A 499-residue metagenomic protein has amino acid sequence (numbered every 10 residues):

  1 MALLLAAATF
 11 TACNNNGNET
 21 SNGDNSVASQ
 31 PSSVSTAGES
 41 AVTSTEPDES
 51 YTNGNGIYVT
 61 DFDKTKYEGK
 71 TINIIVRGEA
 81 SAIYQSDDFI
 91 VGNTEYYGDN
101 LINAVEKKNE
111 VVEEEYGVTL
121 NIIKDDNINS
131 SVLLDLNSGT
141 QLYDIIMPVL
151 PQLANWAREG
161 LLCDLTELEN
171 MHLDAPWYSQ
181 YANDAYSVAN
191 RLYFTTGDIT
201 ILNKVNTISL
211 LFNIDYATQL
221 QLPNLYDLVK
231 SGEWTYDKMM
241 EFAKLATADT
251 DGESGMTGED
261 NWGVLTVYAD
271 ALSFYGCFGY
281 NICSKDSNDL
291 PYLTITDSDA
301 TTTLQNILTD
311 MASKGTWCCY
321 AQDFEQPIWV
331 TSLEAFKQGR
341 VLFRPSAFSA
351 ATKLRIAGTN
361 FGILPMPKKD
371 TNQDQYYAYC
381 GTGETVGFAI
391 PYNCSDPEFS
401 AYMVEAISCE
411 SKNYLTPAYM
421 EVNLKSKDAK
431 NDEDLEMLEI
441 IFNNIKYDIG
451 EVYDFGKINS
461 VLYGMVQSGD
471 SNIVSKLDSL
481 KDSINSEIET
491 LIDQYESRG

Functional and structural regions predicted by a protein language model:
A8-A12: C-terminal motif of bacterial Sec signal peptides marking the signal peptidase cleavage site
E68-I102, V118-I122, I145: Short, well-ordered beta-strand elements
I75, T140-I146, L150, V188-L210 (+2 more regions): Extracytoplasmic/periplasmic solute-binding protein
E115-S187, L220: Extracytoplasmic "Venus flytrap"/periplasmic binding protein-like
N170-Y178, S231, T257, N281-T302 (+1 more regions): Short, solvent-exposed loop/beta-turn-alpha elements that line the ligand-binding surface or hinge of extracytoplasmic
M240-L245, N281-E325: Glycine-centered hinge/linker elements that transmit conformational signals in sensory and ligand-binding systems
R355-L424: Extracytoplasmic/periplasmic substrate-recognition and gating elements
A389-A401, S411-G499: Conserved C-terminal helix/tail region of periplasmic/extracytoplasmic solute-binding proteins
